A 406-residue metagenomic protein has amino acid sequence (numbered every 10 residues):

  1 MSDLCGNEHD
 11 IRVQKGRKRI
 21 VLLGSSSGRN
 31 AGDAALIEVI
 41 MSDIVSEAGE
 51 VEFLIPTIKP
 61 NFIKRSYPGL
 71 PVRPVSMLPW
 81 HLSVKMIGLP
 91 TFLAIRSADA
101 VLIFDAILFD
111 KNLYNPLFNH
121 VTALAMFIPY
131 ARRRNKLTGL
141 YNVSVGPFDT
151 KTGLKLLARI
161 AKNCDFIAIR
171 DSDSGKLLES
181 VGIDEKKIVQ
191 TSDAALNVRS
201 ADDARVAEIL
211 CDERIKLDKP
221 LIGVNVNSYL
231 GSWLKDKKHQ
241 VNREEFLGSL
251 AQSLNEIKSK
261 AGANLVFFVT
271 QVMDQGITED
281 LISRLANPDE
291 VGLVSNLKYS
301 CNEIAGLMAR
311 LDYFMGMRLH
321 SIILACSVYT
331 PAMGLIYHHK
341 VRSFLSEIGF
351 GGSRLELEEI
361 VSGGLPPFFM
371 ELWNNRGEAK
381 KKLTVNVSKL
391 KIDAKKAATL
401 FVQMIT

Functional and structural regions predicted by a protein language model:
M1-T406: Active-site anion-handling motifs in enzyme catalytic cores
